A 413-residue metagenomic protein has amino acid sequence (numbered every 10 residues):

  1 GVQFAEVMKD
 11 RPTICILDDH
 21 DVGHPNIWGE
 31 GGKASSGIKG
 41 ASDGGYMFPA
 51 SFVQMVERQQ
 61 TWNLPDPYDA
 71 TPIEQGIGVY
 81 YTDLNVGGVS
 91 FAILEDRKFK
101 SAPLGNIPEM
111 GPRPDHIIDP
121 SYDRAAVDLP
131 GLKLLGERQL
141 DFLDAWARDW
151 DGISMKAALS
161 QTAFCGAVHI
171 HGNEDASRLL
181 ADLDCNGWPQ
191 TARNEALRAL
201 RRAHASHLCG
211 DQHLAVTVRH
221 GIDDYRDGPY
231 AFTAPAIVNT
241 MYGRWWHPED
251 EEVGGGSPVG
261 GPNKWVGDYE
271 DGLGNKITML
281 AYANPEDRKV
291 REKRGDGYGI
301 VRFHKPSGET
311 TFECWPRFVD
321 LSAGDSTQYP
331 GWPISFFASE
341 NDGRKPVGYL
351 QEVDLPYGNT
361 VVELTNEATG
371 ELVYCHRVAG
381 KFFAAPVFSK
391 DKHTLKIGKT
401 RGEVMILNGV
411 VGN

Functional and structural regions predicted by a protein language model:
G1-N413: Long, structured stretches of catalytic cores involved in phosphate-ester chemistry, encompassing
